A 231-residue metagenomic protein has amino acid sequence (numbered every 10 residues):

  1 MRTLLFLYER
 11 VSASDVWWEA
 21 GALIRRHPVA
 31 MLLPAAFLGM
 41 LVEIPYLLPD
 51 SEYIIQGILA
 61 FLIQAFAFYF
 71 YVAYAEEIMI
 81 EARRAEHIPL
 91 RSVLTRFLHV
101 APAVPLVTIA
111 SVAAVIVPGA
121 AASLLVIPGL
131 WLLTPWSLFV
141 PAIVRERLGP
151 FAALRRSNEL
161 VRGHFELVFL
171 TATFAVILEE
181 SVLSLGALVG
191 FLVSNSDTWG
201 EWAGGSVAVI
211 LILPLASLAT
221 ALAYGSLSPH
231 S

Functional and structural regions predicted by a protein language model:
M1-S231: Hydrophobic alpha-helical membrane segments
